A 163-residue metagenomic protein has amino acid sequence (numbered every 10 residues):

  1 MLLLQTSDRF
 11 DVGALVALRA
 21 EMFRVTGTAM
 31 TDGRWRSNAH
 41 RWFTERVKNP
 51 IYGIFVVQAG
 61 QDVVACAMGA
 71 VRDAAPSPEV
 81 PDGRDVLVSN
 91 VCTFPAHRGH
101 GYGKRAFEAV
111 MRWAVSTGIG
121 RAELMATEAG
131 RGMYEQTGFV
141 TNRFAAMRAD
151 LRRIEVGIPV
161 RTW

Functional and structural regions predicted by a protein language model:
L3-A17, T28: A short beta-loop-alpha structural element at the N-terminal edge of CoA-dependent acyl/N-acetyltransferase catalytic
A20-W42: Conserved GNAT-fold acetyl-CoA-binding loop/helix
T44-V56, L87: A short helix-loop-beta-strand connector motif used in the catalytic cores of GNAT acetyltransferases and, in some
V56, D62-V71, L87, C92: Conserved beta-strand in the GNAT
A67-D82: A conserved beta-strand-loop-helix scaffold within acyl/acetyltransferase catalytic domains
H97-A109: Conserved acetyl-CoA pyrophosphate-binding loop and the N-cap/start of the following alpha-helix in GNAT-like
F107, A114-A126: Conserved GNAT acetyl-CoA-binding A-motif
A122-G132, R148-R153: Conserved beta-strand-loop-alpha-helix junction that forms the acyl-donor binding cleft
